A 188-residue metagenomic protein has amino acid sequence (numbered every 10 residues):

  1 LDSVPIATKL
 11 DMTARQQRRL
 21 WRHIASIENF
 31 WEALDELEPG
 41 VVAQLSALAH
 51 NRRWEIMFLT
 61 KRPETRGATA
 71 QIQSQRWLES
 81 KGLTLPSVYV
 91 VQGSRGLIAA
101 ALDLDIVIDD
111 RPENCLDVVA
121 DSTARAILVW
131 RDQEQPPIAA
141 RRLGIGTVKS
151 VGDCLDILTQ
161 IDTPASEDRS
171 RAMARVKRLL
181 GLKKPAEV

Functional and structural regions predicted by a protein language model:
S3-G40: Metal-dependent phosphoesterase signature
S26-F58, R66-I72: Short, acidic loop-to-helix structural element flanking the phosphoryl-transfer center in phosphate-processing enzymes
P63-I106, P112-D117: Substrate-recognition "cap/lid" segment bordering the active-site pocket of phosphatases
V88-Q92, L143-D153: Short acidic-hydrophobic, aromatic-tinged amphipathic segments that line or gate anion-handling sites
A100, D153-S166: Short amphipathic alpha-helix with an adjacent loop that forms part of the alpha/beta core around
L104-K149: Acidic, Mg2+-coordinating phosphoryl-transfer loop and its flanking beta/alpha structural elements, shared across
T163-V188: C-terminal accessory extensions appended to soluble enzyme cores
